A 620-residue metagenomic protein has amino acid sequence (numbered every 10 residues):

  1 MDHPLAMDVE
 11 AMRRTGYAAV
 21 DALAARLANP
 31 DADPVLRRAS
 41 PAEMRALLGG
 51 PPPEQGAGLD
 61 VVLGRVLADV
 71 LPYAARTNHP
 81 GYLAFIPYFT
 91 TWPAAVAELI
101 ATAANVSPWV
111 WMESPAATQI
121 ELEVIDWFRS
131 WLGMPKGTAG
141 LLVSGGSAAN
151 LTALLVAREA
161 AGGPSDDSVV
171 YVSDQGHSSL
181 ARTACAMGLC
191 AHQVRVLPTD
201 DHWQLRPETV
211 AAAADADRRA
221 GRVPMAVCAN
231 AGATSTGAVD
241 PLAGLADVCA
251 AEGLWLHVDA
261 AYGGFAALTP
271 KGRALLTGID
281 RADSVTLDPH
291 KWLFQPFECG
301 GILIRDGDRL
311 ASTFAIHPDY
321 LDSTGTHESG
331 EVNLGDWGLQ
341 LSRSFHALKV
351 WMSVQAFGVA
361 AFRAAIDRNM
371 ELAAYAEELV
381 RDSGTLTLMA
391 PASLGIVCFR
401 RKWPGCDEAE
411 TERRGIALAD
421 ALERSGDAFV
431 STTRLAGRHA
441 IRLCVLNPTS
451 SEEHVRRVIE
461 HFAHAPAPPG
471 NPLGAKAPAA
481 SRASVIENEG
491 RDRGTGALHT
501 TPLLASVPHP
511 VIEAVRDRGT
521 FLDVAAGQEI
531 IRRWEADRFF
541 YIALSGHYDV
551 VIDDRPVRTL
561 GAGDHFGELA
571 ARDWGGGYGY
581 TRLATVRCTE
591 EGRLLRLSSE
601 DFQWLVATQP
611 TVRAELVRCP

Functional and structural regions predicted by a protein language model:
M1-G137, R424, A428, L446 (+2 more regions): N-terminal entrance/gating region of PLP-dependent enzymes' catalytic architecture
V110, F128-T152, R195-P198: Short loop-beta-helix segment that forms the pyridoxal 5′-phosphate
A148-S312: Conserved PLP-enzyme active-site core in the AAT-like
A233, T277-S383: Active-site C-terminal subdomain of aminotransferase-like
T387-L422: Conserved PLP-binding catalytic core of the aspartate aminotransferase-like
L435-A477, R482: PLP-dependent enzyme catalytic core of the Aspartate aminotransferase-like
K476-E529, A570-Y578, V606-C619: Cyclic nucleotide-binding regulatory module and flanking cytosolic helices
A526-E591: Cyclic nucleotide-binding regulatory domains
